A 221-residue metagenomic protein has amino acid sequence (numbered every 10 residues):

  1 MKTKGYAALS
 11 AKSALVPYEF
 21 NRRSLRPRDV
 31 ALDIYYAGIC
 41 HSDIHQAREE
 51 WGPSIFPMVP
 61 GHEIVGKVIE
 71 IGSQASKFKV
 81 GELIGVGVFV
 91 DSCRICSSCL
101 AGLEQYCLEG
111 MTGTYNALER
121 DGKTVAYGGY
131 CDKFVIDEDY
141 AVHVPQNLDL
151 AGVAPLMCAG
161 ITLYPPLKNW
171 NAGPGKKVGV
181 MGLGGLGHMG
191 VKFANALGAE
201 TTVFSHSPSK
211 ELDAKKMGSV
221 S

Functional and structural regions predicted by a protein language model:
T3, E82, G175-K176: Nucleotide donor/acceptor-binding cores
K12-P17, H41-S42: Short N-terminal binding/cap micro-motifs at the start of the first secondary-structure element
N21-R22, I55-G61, D121-A126, D132: Short Gly/Pro-enriched turn/cap motifs at secondary-structure boundaries
R23-A37, E50-L100, Q105, P145-N147: Glycine-rich beta-strand-centered segment in the early N-terminal region that forms part of a ligand/cofactor-binding
S42-R48: Cytochrome P450 core scaffold surrounding the K-helix E-X-X-R motif and the conserved "meander" helix-loop region
V88-D139: Cysteine-cluster motifs in flexible loop/terminal segments that predominantly coordinate metals
Q146-S221: Mid-domain Rossmann-like dinucleotide-binding core that forms the NAD(H)/NADP(H) cofactor-binding site
